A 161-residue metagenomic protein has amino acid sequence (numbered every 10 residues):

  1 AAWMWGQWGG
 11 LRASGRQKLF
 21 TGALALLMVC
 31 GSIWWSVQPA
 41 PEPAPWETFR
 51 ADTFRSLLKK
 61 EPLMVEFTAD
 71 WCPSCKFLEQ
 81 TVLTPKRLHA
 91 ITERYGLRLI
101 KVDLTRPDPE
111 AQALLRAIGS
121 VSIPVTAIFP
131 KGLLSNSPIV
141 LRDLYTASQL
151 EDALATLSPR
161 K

Functional and structural regions predicted by a protein language model:
A1-K161: Proteins that catalyze or organize thiol-disulfide redox chemistry and the adjacent proteostasis machinery handling
